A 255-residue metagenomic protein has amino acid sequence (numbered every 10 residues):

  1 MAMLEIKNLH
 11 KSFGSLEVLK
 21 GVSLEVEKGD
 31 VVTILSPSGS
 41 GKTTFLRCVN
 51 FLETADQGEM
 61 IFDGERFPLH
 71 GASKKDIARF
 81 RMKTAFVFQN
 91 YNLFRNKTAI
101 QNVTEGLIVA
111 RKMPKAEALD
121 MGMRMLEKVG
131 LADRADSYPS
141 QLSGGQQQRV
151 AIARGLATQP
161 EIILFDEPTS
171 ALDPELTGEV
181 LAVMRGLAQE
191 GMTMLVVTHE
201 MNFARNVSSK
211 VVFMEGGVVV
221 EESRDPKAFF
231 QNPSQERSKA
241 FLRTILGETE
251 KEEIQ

Functional and structural regions predicted by a protein language model:
A2-E222: ABC family nucleotide-binding domain
K227-Q255: C-terminal boundary and immediately downstream tail of ABC-type ATPase nucleotide-binding domains
